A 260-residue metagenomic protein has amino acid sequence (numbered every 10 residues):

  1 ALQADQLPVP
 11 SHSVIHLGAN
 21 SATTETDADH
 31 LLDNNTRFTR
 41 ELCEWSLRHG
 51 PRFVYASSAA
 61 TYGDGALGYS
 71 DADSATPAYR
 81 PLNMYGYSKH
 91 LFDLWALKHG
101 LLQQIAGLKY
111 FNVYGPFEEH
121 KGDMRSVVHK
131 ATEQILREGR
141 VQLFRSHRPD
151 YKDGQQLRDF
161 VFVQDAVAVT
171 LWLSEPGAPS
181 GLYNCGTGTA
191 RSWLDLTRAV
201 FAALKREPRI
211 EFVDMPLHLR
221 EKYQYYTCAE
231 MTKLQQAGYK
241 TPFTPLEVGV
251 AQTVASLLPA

Functional and structural regions predicted by a protein language model:
L2-N34, W45: NAD(P)H-binding glycine-rich loop region in Rossmannoid oxidoreductase-like domains and their noncatalytic homologs
S13-H16, R40-M84: Conserved Rossmann-fold NAD(P)-dependent oxidoreductase catalytic core, especially the SDR/UDP-sugar
I15, A28-R40, Y87, L157-F160: Catalytic Tyr-X3-Lys loop
T23-F38, D73-P81: Short alpha-helical oligomerization interface
L32, P81-H90, K121-H129, D159-F160 (+1 more regions): Short-chain dehydrogenase/reductase
Y62-G63, N83-M84, L108-V127: Flexible, glycine-rich beta-alpha linker
R80-F111, K130-R137: Active-site Tyr-X1-5-Lys
R137-A260: C-terminal substrate-binding subdomain of Rossmann-fold SDR/epimerase-dehydratase oxidoreductases
